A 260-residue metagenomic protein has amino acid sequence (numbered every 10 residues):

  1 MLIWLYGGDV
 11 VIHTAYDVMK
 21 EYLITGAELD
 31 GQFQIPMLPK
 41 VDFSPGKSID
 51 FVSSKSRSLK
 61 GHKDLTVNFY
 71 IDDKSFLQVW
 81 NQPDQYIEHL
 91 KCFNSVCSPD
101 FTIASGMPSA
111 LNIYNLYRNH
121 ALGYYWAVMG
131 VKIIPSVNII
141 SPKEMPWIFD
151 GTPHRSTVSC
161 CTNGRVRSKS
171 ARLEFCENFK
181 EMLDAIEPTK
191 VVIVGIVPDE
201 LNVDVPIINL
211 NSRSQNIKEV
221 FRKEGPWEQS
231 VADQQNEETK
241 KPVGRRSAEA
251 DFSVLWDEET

Functional and structural regions predicted by a protein language model:
L2-V41, D204-T260: C-terminal accessory extensions appended to soluble enzyme cores
V18-I87, M107, E237-T239: Non-catalytic, usually N-terminal nucleic-acid engagement modules in DNA/RNA processing proteins
K55-K60, V67, V79-R222: Eukaryote-skewed repeat-based solenoidal scaffolds used as protein-protein interaction platforms, primarily
